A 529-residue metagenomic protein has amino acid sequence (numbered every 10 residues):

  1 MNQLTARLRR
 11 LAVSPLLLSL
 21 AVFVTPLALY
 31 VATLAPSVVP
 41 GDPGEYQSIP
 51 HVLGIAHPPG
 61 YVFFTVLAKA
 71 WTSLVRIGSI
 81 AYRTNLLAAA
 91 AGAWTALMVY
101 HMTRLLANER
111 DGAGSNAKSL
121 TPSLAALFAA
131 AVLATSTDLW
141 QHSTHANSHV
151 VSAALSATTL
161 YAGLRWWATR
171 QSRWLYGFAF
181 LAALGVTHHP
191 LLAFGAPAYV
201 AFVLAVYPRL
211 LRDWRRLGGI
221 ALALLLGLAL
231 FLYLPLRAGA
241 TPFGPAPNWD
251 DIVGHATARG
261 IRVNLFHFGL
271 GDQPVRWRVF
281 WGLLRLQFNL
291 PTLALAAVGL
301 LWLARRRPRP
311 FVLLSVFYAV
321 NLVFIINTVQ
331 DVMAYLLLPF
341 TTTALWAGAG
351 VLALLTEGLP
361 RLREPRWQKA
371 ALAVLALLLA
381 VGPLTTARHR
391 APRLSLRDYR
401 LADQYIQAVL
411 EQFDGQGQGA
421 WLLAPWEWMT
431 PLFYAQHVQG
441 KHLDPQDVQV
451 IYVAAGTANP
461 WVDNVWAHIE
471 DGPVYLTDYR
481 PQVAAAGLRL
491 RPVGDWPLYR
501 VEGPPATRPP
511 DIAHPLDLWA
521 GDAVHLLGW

Functional and structural regions predicted by a protein language model:
L20, L86-G114, L155-A162, G348-A349: Transmembrane-helix motifs of polytopic, lipid-linked glycan transferases
A107, G114-L120, S143, T159-F178 (+2 more regions): Membrane-interface transmembrane helices that cradle and orient dolichyl/undecaprenyl
Q141-H149: Short acidic/glycine- and proline-prone juxtamembrane loop motifs at membrane-interface regions of multi-pass membrane
R165-W167, F194-L225, G440: Perimembrane helix-loop-helix junctions
L286-P308: Hydrophobic, aromatic-rich transmembrane alpha-helices and their immediate juxtamembrane boundary segments
V312-F317, L322-E357: Hydrophobic/aromatic-rich transmembrane helices and adjacent perimembrane loops
G350, L372-D398: Transmembrane alpha-helical segments
Q407-F433, Q439-W529: C-terminal luminal/periplasmic domains and tails of membrane-associated envelope-modifying transferases
